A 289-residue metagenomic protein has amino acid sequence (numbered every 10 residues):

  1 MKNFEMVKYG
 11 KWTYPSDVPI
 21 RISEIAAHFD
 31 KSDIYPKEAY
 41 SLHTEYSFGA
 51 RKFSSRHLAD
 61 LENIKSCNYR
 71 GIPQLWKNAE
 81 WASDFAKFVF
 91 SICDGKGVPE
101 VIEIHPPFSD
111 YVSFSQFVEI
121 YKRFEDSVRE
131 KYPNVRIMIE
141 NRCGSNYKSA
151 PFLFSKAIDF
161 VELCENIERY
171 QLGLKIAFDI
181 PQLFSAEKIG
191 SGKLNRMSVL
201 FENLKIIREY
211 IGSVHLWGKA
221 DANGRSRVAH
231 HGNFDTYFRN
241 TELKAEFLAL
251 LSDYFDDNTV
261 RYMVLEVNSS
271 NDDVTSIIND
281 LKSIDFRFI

Functional and structural regions predicted by a protein language model:
M1-K87: N-terminal pre-domain/capping segments
M1-W12, D33-P36, R51, S55 (+5 more regions): Histidine-acidic metal/acid-base catalytic patches
P15-I22, W76-W81, V112-S115, A150-L153 (+2 more regions): Short linear motifs at secondary-structure transitions and domain/linker junctions
P19-A27, S41, E103, M138 (+3 more regions): Conserved beta-strand positions in the central sheet of alpha/beta enzyme cores
A27-F29, T44-F48, P106-D110, N141-S145 (+3 more regions): Active-site-proximal loop/turn and secondary-structure-junction residues that shape catalytic pockets, frequently
H28, H43, H57, H105 (+2 more regions): Histidine (H) residue identity feature
A59-K175, I277: Active-site acidic/histidine proton-transfer and metal-coordination neighborhood in alpha/beta enzyme cores
